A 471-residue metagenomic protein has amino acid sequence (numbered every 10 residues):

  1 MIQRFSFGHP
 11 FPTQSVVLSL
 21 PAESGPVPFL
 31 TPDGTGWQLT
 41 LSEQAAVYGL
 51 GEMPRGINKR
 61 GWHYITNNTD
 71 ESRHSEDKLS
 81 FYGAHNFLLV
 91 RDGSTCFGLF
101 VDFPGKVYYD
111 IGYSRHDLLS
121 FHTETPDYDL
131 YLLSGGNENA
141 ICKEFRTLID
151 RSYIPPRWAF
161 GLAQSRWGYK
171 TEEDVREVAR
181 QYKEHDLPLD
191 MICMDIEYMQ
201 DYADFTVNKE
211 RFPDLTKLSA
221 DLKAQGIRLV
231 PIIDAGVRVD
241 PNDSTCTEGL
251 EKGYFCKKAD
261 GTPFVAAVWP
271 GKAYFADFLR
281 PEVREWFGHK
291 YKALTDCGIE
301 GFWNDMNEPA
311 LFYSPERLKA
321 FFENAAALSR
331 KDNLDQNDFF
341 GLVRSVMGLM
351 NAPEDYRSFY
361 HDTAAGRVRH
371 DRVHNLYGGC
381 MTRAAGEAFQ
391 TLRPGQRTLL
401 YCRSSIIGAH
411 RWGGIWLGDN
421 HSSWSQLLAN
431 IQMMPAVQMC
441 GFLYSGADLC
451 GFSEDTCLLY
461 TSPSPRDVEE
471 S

Functional and structural regions predicted by a protein language model:
M1-A159, R166-G168, E172, A179-E184 (+4 more regions): Catalytic and substrate-binding clefts that recognize carbohydrates or anionic sugar/phosphate headgroups
Y153, R157-F302, M306-P315: Aromatic-lined carbohydrate-binding/catalytic grooves of carbohydrate-active enzymes
R211-L218, T247-V265, F322-F339, L417-A436: Acidic, His- and aromatic-enriched active-site or binding-groove loops in soluble protein domains that engage sugars
V230-R238, C380-I407: Aromatic-lined carbohydrate-recognition surfaces of secreted/lumenal glycan-active proteins
P241, E248, L311-E316, R393-P394 (+2 more regions): Substrate-binding cleft/loops of secretory-pathway carbohydrate-active enzymes
E282-R397: Active-site neighborhood of glycoside hydrolase catalytic domains
F302-A310, F442-D455: Short acidic/histidine-rich active-site segments
Y460-D467: Conserved small/polar residues in nucleotide/adenosyl-binding loops
